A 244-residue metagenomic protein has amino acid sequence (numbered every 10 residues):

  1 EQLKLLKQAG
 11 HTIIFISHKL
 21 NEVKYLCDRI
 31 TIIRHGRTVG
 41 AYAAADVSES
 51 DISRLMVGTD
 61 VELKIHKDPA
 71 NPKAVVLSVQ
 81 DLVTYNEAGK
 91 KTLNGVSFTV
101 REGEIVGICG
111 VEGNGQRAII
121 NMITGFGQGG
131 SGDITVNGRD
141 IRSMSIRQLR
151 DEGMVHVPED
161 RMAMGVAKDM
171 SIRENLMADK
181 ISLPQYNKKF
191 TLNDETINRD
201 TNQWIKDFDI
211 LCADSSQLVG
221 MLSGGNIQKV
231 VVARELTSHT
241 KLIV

Functional and structural regions predicted by a protein language model:
E1-V244: Glycine-rich phosphate-binding loops of nucleotide-dependent enzymes
